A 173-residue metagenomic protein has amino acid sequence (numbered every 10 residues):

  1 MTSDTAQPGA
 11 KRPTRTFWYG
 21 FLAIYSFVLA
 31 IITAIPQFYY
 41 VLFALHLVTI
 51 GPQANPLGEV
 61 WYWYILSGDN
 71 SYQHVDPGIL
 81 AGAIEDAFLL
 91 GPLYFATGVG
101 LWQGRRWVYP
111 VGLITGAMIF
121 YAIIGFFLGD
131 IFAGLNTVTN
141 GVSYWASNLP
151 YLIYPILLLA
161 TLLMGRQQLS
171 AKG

Functional and structural regions predicted by a protein language model:
F17-Q53: N-terminal signal-anchor transmembrane alpha helix
V41-L66, S170-G173: Interhelical loop segments of eukaryotic multi-pass membrane proteins
H74-L90: A loop-to-helix transmembrane entry motif
Y94-Y109: Juxtamembrane helix-break-helix junctions at the cytosolic face of small multi-pass alpha-helical membrane proteins
R106-V138: Hydrophobic alpha-helical transmembrane segments of integral membrane proteins
L135-S147: Non-cytosolic membrane-interface motifs at loop->transmembrane helix junctions
P150-L162: Hydrophobic cores of alpha-helical transmembrane segments in multi-pass inner/ER membrane proteins, independent
T161-G173: Cytosolic juxtamembrane helix at the C-terminal end of the final transmembrane segment
